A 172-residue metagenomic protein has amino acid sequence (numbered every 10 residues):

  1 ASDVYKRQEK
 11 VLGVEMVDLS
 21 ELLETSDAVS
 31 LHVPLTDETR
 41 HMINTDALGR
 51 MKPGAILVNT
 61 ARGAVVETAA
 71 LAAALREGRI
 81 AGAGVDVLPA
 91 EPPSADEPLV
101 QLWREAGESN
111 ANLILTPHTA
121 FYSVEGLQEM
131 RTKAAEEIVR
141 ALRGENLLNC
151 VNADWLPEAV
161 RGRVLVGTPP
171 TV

Functional and structural regions predicted by a protein language model:
A1-Y5: Short, small-residue-biased leader/transition segments that mark boundaries at the very start of proteins
K6-L12: Short loop/helix-cap segments at secondary-structure boundaries that form the rim of catalytic
L12-T25: Short acidic low-complexity segments
T25, H32-L35, T60: Short, well-ordered coil/turn residues at beta-beta hairpins and beta-strand->alpha-helix junctions within
T25-S26, G54: An anion/phosphate-binding loop that grips the pyrophosphate of nucleotide cofactors and donors
E38-L57, T68: Rossmann-fold NAD(P) dinucleotide-binding segment
G54, A61-V172: Rossmann-like dinucleotide-binding domain for NAD(H)/NADP(H)
